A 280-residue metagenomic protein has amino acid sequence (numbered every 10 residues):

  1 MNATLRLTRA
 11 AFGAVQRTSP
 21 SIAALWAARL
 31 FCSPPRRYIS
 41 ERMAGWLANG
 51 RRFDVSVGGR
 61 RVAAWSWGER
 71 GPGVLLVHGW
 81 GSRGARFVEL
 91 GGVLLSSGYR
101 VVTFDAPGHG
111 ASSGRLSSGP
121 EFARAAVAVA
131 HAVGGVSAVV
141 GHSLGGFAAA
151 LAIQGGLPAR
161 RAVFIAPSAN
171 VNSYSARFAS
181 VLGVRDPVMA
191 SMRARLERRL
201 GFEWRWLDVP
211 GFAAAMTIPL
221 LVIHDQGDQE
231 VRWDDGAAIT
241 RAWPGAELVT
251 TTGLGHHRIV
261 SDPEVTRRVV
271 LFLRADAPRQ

Functional and structural regions predicted by a protein language model:
M1-V55: An N-terminal hydrophobic leader/cap segment in hydrolases
G84, G91-S113: Conserved alpha/beta-hydrolase
L116-S137: Alpha/beta-hydrolase active-site loop
V140-A149: Gly/Ala-rich beta-loop-alpha elbow adjacent to hydrolase catalytic centers
G155-F202: Hydrolase active-site cap/lid region
A215-T217, V222-H224, D228: Short beta-strand/loop motif that positions the catalytic acidic residue of the alpha/beta-hydrolase fold
Q229-D235: Conserved alpha/beta-hydrolase "acid-adjacent" motif
L254-T266: Catalytic histidine-centered segment of alpha/beta-hydrolase-like enzymes
